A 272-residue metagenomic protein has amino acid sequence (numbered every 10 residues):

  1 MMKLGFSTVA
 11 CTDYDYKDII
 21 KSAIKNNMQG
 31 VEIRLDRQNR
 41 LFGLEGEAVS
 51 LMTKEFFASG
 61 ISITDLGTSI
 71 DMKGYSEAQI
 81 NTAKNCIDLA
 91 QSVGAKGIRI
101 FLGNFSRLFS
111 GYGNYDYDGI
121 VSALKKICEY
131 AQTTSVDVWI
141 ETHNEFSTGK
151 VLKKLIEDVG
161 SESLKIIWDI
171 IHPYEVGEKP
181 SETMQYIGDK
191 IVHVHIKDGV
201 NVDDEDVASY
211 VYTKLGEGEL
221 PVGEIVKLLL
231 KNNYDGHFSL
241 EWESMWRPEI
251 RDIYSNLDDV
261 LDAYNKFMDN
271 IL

Functional and structural regions predicted by a protein language model:
M1-G5, S62-D71, N104-R107: N-terminal small/glycine-rich loop or linker at the start of catalytic domains across soluble metabolic enzymes
M1-Q29, T53, S59-G60, G94 (+1 more regions): Histidine-acidic metal/acid-base catalytic patches
K17-I24, E55-S62, G74-I166: Active-site acidic/histidine proton-transfer and metal-coordination neighborhood in alpha/beta enzyme cores
E32, D65-G67, R99, W139 (+2 more regions): Conserved beta-strand positions in the central sheet of alpha/beta enzyme cores
E32-E55, N104-Y112: Glycine-rich, proline-tolerant flexible connector loops at the mouths of alpha/beta enzymes
R37-F42, M72-Y75, S106-G111, E175-G177 (+2 more regions): A short acidic, helix-capping loop that chelates divalent metal ions and anchors anionic groups
L44-L51, Q79-K84, G113-L124, K153 (+3 more regions): Charged helix-capping and loop-helix junction motifs
S69-E77, T213-G216: The substrate-binding groove and active-site-proximal loops of carbohydrate-active enzymes, especially glycoside
